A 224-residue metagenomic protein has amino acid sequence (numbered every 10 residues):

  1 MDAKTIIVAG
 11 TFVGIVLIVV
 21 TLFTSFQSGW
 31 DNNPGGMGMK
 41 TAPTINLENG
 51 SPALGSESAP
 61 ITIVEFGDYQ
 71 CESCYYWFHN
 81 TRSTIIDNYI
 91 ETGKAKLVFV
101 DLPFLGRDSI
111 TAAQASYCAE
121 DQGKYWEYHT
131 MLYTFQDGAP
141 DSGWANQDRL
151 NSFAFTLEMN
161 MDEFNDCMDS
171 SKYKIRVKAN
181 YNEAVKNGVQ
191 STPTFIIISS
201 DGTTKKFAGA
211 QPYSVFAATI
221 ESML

Functional and structural regions predicted by a protein language model:
M1-G35, F66, R82, N151-L224: C-terminal cap of thioredoxin/glutaredoxin-like
N33-N46, Q147: Periplasmic c-type cytochrome electron-transfer domains
M37-P43, C71-Y76, D169-Y173: Short linear motifs at secondary-structure transitions and domain/linker junctions
P43-I45, P52, L102, M131 (+1 more regions): Flexible, active-site-adjacent loop/turn segments at secondary-structure boundaries
P43-N49, I175-K178: Short gly/ser/thr-rich secondary-structure transition/capping motifs
I45-I61: A short beta-strand-turn-helix
L54, T92, A208: Short glycine-rich loop/turn motifs that provide flexible caps or phosphate-binding loops at active sites
A59, V64-F155, N160, V185-Q190 (+2 more regions): Structural alpha/beta surface segment adjacent to cysteine/selenocysteine redox centers across thiol/disulfide enzymes
